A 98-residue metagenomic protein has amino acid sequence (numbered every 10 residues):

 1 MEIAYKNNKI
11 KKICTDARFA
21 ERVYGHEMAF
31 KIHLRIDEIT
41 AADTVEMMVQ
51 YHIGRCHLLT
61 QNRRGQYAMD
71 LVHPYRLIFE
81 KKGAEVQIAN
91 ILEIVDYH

Functional and structural regions predicted by a protein language model:
M1, A20, R55, N90-I91: Glycine-rich, flexible loop/turn motifs
M1-I36: Arg/Lys-rich, positively charged N-terminal/basic patches that mediate binding to nucleic acids
T15, T44, A84: Residue-level marker of positions within ordered structural domains that often coincide with functionally constrained
L34, G54, N62-R64, V72-P74 (+1 more regions): Short connector loops at helix/strand junctions that flank enzyme active sites, especially segments positioning acidic
D43-Y67: A short, surface-exposed loop/turn module that caps and links secondary-structure elements
Y67-H98: Enriched for short, Lys/Arg-rich terminal
